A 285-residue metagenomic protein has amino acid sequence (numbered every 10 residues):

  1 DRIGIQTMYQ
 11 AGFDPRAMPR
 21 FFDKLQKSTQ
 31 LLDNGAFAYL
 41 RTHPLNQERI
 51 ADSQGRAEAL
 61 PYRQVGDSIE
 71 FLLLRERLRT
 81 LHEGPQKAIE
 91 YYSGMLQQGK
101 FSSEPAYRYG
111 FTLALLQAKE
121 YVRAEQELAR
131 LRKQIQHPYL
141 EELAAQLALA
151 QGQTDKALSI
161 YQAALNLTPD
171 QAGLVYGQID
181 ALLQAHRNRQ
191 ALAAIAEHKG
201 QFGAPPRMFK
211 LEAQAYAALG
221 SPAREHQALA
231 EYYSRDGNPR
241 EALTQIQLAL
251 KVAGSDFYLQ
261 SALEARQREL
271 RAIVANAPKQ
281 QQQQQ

Functional and structural regions predicted by a protein language model:
D1-Q162, N166, D170, A193-A194 (+5 more regions): Extracytoplasmic and endomembrane cell-envelope/extracellular-matrix remodeling and assembly machinery
Y107, L140-E141, L174-V175, M208 (+3 more regions): TPR alpha-solenoid repeat register
F111, A144, Q178, E212 (+3 more regions): Structural register within alpha-helical repeat arrays
R130-L131, A163-A164, E197-H198, Y232 (+1 more regions): Canonical positions in the second alpha-helix
K133-Q134, L167, Q201-F202, A218 (+2 more regions): Structural marker of alpha-solenoid helical repeat scaffolds
L229-Q285: Terminal, low-structured helical/coil segments at or just beyond the last alpha-helical repeat
